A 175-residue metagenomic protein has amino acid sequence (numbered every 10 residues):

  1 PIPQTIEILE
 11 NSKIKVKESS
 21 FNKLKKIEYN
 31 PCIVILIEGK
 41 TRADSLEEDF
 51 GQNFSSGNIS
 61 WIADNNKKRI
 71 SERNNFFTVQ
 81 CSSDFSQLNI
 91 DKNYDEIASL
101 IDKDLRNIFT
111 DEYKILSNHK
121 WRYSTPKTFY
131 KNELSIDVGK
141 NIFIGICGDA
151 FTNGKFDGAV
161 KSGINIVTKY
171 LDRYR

Functional and structural regions predicted by a protein language model:
P1-D49, D111: Central helical "cap/lid" subdomain
E7-N11, T128, F156-D157: Short glycine-/acidic-enriched loop or helix-start segments at secondary-structure transitions that form or flank
N30, V34-N89, L100, D104-I108: Active-site substrate-recognition segment that forms the wall of the catalytic cavity or substrate channel
F76-T78, L134-V167: Short FAD-binding loop at a beta-strand-to-alpha-helix junction that anchors the flavin cofactor in diverse
I90-N93, D157: Short, solvent-exposed loop/turn segments at secondary-structure boundaries
S99-I142: Flavin (FAD/FMN) cofactor-binding core of flavoprotein oxidoreductases
K169-R175: Active-site-proximal substrate-binding core of FAD-dependent oxidoreductases
